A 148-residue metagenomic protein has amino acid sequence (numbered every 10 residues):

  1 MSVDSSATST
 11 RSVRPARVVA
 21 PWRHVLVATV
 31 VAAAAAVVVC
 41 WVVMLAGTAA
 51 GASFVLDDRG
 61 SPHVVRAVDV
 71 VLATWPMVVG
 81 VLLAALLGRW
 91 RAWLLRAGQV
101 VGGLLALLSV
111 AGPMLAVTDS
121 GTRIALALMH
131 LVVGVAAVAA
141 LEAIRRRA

Functional and structural regions predicted by a protein language model:
M1-R23: Short, Lys/Arg-rich, polar N-terminal cytosolic tail immediately upstream of the first transmembrane signal-anchor
P15-V25, L82-G98, V138-A148: Cytoplasmic membrane-interface segments at the C-terminal ends of transmembrane helices
W22-A46: N-terminal signal-anchor transmembrane alpha helix
L26-A34, V70-T74, G98-G103, I124-L128: Hydrophobic alpha-helical transmembrane segments
A28-A32, A36-V37, V132-A148: Membrane-water interface at the C-terminal end of transmembrane alpha helices
A35-M44, G80, S109, V133 (+1 more regions): Alpha-helical transmembrane segments of multipass membrane proteins
C40-A73, V110-L128: Membrane interfacial helix motifs at helix-loop boundaries and amphipathic/re-entrant anchors
R66-A85, V100-L108: Core segments of alpha-helical transmembrane spans in multipass integral membrane proteins
